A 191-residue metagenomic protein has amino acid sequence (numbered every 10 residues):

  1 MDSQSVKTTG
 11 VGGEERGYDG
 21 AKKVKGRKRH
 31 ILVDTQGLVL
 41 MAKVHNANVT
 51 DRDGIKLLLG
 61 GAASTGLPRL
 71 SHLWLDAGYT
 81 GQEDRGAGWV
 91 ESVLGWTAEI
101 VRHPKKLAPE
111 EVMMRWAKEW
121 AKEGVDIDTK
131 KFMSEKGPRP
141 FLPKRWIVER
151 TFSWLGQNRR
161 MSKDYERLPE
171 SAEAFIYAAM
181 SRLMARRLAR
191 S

Functional and structural regions predicted by a protein language model:
M1-G95, V101-H103, R115, M180 (+1 more regions): Polybasic low-complexity intrinsically disordered regions
Y18, K25, R160, E166-P169 (+1 more regions): Intrinsically disordered, low-complexity segments enriched in glycine/proline and serine/threonine
N48, P68-P169: Helix-centered, glycine/charged polyanion-binding patches within enzymatic domains that contact phosphate-containing
G54, I147, A174-Y177: Catalytic-loop motifs flanking and including active-site residues across diverse enzymes
A172-S191: C-terminal domain-tail junction helix/linker
